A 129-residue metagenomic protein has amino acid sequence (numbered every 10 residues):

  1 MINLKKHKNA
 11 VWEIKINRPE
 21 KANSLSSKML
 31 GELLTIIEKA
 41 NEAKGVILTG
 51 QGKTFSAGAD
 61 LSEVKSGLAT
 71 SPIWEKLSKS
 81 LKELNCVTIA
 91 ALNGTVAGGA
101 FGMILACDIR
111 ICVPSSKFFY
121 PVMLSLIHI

Functional and structural regions predicted by a protein language model:
M1-Q51: Conserved CoA-thioester-binding segment of acyl-CoA-metabolizing enzymes
I14, L48, D60, M103-I104: Hydrophobic/aromatic residues within transmembrane alpha-helices of multi-pass small-molecule transporters
A22-N23, S62-K65, F119: Nucleotide phosphate-binding site architecture
L34-I37, S78, F101: Short hydrophobic/charged patches on amphipathic alpha-helices used for structural packing and interfaces
E42, G50-E83, V96: Glycine- (often His-adjacent) and acidic-residue-rich active-site loop that binds/positions the CoA thioester
S80-S125: Glycine-rich beta-to-alpha active-site loop
I127-I129: Conserved small/polar residues in nucleotide/adenosyl-binding loops
